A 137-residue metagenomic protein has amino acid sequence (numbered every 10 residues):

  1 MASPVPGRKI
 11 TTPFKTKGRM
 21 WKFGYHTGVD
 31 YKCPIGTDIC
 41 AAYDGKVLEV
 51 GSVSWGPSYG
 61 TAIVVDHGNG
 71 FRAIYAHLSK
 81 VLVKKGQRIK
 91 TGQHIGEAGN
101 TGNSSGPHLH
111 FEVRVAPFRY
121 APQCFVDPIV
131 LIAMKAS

Functional and structural regions predicted by a protein language model:
M1-A2, K32, V81-Q93, E112-S137: Acidic, glycine-rich catalytic/binding loops that coordinate metals and/or anionic ligands
M1-T61, T91, N100, S104: Surface-exposed, glycine-biased beta-strand/turn segments
F14, G51, S79-L82, P117: A generic structural motif
M20, V64-I74: Short, basic/aromatic beta-hairpin or loop at an interaction surface
V29-K32, T61-G68, H110-E112: Short, acidic/hydrophobic/Gly-rich beta-strand patch recurrent on exposed beta strands that often constitutes part
T37, N69-R72, P122: Short acidic/polar mixed-charge low-complexity motifs
Y43-D44, F71-K80: Short, solvent-exposed beta-edge and connector elements
I74-L78, G106-R114: Histidine-centered catalytic micro-motifs
